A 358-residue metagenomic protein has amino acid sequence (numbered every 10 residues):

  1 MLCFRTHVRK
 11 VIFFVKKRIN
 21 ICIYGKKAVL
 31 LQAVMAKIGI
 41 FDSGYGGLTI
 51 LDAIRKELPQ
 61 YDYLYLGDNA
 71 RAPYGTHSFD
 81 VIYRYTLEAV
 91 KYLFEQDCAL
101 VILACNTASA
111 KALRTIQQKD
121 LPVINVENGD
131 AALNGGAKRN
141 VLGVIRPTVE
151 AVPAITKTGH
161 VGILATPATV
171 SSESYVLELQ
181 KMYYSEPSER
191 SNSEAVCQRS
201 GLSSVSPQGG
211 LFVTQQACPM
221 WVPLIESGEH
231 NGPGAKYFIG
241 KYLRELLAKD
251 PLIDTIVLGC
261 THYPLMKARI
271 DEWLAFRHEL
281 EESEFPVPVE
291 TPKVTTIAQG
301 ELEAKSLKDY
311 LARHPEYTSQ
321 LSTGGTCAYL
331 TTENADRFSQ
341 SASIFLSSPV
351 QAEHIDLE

Functional and structural regions predicted by a protein language model:
L2-R9: Intrinsically disordered, low-complexity segments enriched in serine/proline and basic residues
R9-K10, N20, Q208: N-terminal leader/targeting signatures
N20-V34: Short, Lys/Arg-enriched N-terminal segments with co-localized hydrophobic residues within the first ~10-30 amino acids
L30-E358: Non-catalytic structural scaffold of enzyme domains
